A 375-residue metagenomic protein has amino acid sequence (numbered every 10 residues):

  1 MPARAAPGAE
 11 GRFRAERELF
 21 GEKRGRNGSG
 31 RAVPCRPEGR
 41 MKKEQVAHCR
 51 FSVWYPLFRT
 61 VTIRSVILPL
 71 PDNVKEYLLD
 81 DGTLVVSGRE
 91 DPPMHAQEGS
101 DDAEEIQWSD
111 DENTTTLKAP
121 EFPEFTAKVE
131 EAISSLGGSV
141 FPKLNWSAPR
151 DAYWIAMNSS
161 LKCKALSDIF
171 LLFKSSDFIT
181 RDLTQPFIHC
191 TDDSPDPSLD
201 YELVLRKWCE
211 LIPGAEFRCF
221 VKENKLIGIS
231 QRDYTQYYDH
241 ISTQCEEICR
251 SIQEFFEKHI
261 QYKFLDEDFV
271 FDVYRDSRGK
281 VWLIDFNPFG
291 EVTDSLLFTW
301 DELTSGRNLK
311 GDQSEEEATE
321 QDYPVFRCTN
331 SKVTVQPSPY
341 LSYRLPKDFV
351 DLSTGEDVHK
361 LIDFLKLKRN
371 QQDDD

Functional and structural regions predicted by a protein language model:
M1-D375: Preference for protein termini
